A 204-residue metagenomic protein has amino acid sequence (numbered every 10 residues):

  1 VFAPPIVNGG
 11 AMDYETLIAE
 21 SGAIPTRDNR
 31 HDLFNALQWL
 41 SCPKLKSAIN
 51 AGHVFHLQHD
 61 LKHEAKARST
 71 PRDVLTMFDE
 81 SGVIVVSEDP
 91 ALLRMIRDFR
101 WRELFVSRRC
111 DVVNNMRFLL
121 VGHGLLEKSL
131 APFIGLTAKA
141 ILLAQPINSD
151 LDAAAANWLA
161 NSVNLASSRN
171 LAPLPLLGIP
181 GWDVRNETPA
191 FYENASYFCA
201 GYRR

Functional and structural regions predicted by a protein language model:
V1-P43: Long, hydrophobic/aromatic-enriched structural stretches that serve as scaffold segments
M12-E15, S47-N50, P71-F78: Eukaryotic complex-assembly regions enriched in large gene-expression and RNA-handling proteins
T26-R27, W39-V54, S87: Short, solvent-exposed secondary-structure capping/transition elements
D32-P43, S47, T76, P90 (+1 more regions): A broad, structural surface signal
V54, Q58-R204: A contiguous, surface-oriented mixed alpha/beta subdomain in the mid-to-C-terminal portion of proteins that forms
